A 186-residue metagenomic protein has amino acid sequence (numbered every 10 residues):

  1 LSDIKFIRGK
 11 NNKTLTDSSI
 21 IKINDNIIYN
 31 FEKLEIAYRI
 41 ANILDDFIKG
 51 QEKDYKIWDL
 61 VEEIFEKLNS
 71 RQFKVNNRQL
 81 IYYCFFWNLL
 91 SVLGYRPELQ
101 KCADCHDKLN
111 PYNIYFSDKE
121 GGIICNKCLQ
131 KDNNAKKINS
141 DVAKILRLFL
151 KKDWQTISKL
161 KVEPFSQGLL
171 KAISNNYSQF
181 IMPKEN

Functional and structural regions predicted by a protein language model:
L1-N186: Non-catalytic alpha-helical scaffolds and adjoining flexible linkers that form interface surfaces for assembly
